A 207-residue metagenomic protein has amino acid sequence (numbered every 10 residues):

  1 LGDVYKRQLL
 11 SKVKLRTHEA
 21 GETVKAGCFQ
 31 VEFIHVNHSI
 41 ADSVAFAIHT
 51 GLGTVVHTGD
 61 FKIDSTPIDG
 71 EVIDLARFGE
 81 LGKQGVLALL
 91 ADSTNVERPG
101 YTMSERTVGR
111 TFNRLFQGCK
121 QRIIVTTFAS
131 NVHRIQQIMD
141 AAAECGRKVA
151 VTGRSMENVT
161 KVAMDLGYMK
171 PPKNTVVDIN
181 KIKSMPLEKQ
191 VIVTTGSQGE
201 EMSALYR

Functional and structural regions predicted by a protein language model:
D3-E188, G196-R207: His/Asp/Glu-rich metal-coordinating catalytic cores of metallo-dependent phosphodiesterases/hydrolases acting on
